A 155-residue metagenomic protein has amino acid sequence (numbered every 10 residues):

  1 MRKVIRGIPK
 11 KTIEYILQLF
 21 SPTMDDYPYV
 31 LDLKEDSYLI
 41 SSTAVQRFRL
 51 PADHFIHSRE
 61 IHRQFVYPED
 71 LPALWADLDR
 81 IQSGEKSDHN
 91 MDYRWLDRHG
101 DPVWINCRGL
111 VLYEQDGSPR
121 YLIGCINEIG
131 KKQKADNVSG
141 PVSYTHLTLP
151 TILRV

Functional and structural regions predicted by a protein language model:
K3-V4, S118-I129: PAS-family sensory domains
P9-R63: PAS-family sensory domain signal
V45, L50-L122: PAS-family sensory domains
E69, E128-K131: PAS/PAC or PAS-like capping segment
D116, G130-D136: Charged alpha-helical signal-transmission linkers that cap and connect PAS-family sensory domains
Y144-T151: Conserved small/polar residues in nucleotide/adenosyl-binding loops
